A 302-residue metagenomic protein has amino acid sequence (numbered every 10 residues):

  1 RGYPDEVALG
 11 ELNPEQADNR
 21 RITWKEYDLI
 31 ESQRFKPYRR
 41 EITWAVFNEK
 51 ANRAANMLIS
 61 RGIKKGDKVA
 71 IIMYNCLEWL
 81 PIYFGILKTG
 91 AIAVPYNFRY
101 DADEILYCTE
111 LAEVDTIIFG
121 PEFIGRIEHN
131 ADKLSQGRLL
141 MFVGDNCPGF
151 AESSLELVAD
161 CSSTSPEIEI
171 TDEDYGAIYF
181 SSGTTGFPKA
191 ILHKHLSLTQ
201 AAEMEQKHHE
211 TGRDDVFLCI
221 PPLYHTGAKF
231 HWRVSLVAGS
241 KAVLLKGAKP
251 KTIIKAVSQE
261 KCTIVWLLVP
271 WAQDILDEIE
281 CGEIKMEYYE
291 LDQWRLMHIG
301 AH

Functional and structural regions predicted by a protein language model:
V7, D160-F180, F187, E210-V216: Conserved pre-ATP/AMP-binding loop-to-beta segment of ANL
A8-C76, L80-F84, D101-L106, L196: Conserved AMP-binding/adenylate-forming core of the ANL superfamily
N13-R40, I124-D172, I279-E283: ANL superfamily adenylate-forming
E41-A45, G176-Q200: Conserved AMP-binding A3 loop
S60-R61, K88-L157: Structural core segment of the AMP-binding/adenylate-forming
Y74-V94, F98-A102, E110-T116, D215-V216 (+2 more regions): A short helix-loop-beta submotif of the ANL/AMP-binding
E113-T116, K133-V143, V216-L218, W266-L267 (+2 more regions): Conserved helix-loop-beta element of the AMP-binding
T199-V216, Y224-L267, D274, E278-Y288: Conserved AMP-binding/adenylation subdomain of ANL enzymes
